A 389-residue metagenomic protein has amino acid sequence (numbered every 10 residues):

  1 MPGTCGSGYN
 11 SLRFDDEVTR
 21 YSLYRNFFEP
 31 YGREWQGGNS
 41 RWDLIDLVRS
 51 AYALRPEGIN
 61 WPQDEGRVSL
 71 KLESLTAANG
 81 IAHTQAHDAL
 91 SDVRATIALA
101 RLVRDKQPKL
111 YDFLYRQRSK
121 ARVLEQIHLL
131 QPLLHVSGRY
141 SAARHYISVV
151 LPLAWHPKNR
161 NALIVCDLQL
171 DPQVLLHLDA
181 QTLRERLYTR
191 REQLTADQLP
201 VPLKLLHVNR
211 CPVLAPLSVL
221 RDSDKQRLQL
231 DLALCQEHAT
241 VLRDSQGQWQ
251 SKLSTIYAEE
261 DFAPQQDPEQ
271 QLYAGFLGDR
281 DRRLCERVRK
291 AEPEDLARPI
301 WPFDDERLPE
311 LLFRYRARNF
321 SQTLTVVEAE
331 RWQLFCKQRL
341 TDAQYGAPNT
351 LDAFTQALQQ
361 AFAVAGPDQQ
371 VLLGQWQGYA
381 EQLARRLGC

Functional and structural regions predicted by a protein language model:
M1-E57, A215-L284: Conserved DEDDh/DEDDy metal-dependent 3′-5′ exonuclease domain
M1-P2, L134, C389: Conserved, well-structured beta-alpha core segment at the onset of a catalytic domain
P2-P108, L114-Q117, R282, R287-F320 (+4 more regions): Metal-dependent phosphoesterase core characteristic of DEDDh/y 3'-5' exonuclease domains
G6, N10, H83, H87 (+8 more regions): Generic amphipathic alpha-helical segments used as scaffolds and interaction surfaces in large, multi-domain proteins
N39, R160-L163, N209: Sequence-level motif detector for i,i+2 pairs with an aromatic at +2
D105, Y115-A196: Acidic catalytic cores of enzymes that act on phosphate-bearing nucleotides/polynucleotides
L187-Q229: Structured mid-domain segments that build the active-site/substrate or prosthetic-cofactor binding neighborhood
R331-C389: C-terminal non-catalytic accessory extensions
